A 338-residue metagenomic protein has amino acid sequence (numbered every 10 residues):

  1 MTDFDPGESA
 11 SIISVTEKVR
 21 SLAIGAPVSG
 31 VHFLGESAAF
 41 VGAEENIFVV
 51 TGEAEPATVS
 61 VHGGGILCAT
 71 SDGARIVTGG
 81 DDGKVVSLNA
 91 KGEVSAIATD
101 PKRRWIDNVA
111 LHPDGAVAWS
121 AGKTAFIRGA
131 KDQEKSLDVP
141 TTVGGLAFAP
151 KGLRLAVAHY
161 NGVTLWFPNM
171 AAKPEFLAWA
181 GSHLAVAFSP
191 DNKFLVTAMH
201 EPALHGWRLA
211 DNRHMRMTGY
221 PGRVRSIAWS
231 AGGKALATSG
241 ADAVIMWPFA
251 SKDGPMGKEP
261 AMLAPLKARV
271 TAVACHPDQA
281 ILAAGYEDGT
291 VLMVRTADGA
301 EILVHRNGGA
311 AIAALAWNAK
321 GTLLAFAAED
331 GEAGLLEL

Functional and structural regions predicted by a protein language model:
M1-L338: WD40-repeat beta-propeller superdomains and closely related acidic/aromatic-rich repeat-like regions
